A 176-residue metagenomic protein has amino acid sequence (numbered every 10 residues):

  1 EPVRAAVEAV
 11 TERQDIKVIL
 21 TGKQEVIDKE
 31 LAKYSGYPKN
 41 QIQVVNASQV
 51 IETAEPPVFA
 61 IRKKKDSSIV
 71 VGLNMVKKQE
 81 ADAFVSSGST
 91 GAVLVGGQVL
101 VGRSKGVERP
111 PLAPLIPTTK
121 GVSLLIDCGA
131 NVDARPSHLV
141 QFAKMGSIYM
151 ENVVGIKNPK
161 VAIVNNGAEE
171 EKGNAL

Functional and structural regions predicted by a protein language model:
E1-K29: N-terminal phosphate-binding or glycine-rich loops at protein starts, especially the Walker A/P-loop of NTPases
V10-Q14, K33-N40, V154-G155: Short helix-capping segments at alpha-helix termini
I16, Q41-I42, S123: Short, conserved active-site loop motifs that form the nucleotide-linked donor/cofactor pocket
K17-I19, E25, V132-L176: Glycine-rich phosphate/diphosphate-binding loop of Rossmann-like nucleotide-binding domains
G36-A81: Phosphate/nucleotide-donor binding subsite
A81-S89: A short, small-residue-rich loop immediately preceding and capping a beta-strand
V95-G129: Short, acidic/small-residue loops that bind anionic groups at enzyme active sites
